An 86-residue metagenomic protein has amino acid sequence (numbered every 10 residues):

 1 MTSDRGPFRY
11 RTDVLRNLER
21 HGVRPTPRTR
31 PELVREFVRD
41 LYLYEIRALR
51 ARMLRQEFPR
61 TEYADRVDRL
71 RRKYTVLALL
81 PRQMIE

Functional and structural regions predicted by a protein language model:
M1-V38, R82-E86: Long, non-catalytic architectural segments outside compact domain cores
R28, R55-T61: Charged, low-complexity interaction regions
V38-I46: Short amphipathic alpha-helical heptad-repeat segments
R47, A51, M84-E86: Short, charged early-sequence alpha-helical segments and their helix-coil boundaries
R60-R69: Short, charged, amphipathic alpha-helical segments
R72-M84: Amphipathic alpha-helical coiled-coil segments
